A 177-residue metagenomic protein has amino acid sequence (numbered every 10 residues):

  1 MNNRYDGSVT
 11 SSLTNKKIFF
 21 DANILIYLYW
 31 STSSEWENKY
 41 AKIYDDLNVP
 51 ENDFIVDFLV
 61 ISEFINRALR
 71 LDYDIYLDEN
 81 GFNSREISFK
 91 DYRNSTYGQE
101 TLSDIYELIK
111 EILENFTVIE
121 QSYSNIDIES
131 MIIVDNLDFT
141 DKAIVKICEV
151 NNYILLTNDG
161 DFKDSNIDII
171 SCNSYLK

Functional and structural regions predicted by a protein language model:
M1-L13, V145-K177: Acidic, PIN/NYN-like endoribonuclease modules and their adjacent C-terminal/linker elements
M1-L59, R67-R85, N151: Short, well-structured N-terminal submotif of metal-dependent ribonuclease cores
N2-N3, Q99-I154: Active-site neighborhoods of divalent-metal-dependent phosphate/nucleic-acid chemistry enzymes
D21-N23, D141, D159: Acidic active-site catalytic centers that drive phospho-/nucleotidyl reactions and related ester hydrolyses
F58-V60, D159-G160: Short, well-ordered beta-to-alpha junction loops that form the rim of enzyme active sites and present histidine/acidic
L77-Q99: Charged, glycine/proline-rich intrinsically disordered loops and linkers
